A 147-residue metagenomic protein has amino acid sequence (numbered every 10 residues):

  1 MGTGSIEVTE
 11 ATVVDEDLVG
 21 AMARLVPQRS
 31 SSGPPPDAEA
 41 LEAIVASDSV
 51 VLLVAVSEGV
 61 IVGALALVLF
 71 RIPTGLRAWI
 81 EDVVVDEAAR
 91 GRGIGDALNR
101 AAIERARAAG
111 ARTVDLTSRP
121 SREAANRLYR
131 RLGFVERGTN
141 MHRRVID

Functional and structural regions predicted by a protein language model:
M1-E16, D147: Conserved N-terminal entry element of GNAT/NAT acetyltransferase domains
M22-P35: Helix-loop element at the rim of GNAT/NAT acetyltransferase active sites that forms part of the acceptor-substrate
I44-V54, T74, W79: A short helix-loop-beta-strand connector motif used in the catalytic cores of GNAT acetyltransferases and, in some
V54, V60-L69, W79, V84: Conserved beta-strand in the GNAT
F70-I80, R90, E136-R137: A conserved beta-turn-beta hairpin within the catalytic core of GNAT-like acetyltransferases that forms part
V85, G91-E104, R127, R131: Conserved acetyl-CoA-binding loop-helix of GNAT-fold acetyltransferases
D96, P120-G138, R143-R144: Conserved active-site alpha-helix within GNAT-family acetyltransferase domains
A106-S118: Conserved GNAT acetyl-CoA-binding A-motif
